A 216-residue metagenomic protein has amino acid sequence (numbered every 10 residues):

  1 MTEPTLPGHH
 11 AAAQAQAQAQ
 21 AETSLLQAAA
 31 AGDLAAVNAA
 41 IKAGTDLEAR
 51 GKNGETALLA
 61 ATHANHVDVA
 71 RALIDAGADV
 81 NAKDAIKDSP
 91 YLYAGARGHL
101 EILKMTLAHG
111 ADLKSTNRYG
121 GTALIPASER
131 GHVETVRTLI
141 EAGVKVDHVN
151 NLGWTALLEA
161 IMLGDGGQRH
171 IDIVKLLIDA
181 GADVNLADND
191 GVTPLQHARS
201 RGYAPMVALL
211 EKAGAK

Functional and structural regions predicted by a protein language model:
M1-A43, D75, K216: Intrinsically disordered, low-complexity regulatory segments in ankyrin-centric signaling systems
Q27-G32, A60-H66, Y93-H99, P126-H132 (+2 more regions): Ankyrin repeat A-helix N-terminal signature
D33-I41, H66-I74, H99-L107, H132-I140 (+2 more regions): Ankyrin repeat structural motif
A40-V69: N-terminal, post-signal-peptide region of Sec/Tat-exported proteins
N185-K216: Leucine-rich solenoid repeat scaffolds
